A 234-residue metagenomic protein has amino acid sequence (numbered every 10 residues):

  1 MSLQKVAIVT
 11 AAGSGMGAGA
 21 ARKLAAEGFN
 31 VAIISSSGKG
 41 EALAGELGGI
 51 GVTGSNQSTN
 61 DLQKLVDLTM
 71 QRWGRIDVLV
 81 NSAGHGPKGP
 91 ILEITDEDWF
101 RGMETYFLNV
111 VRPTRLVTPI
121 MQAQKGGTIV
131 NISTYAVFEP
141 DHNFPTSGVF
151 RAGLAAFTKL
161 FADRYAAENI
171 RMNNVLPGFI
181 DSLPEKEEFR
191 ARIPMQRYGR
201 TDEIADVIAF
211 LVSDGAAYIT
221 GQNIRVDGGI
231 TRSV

Functional and structural regions predicted by a protein language model:
G13-G15: Conserved glycine-rich cofactor-binding loop
E27-L43: Conserved glycine-rich Rossmann-like NAD(P)H-binding loop of the short-chain dehydrogenase/reductase
V80, A166, R171, I219-G221: Short, small/polar-rich loop/turn modules that mediate ligand/substrate recognition or access, typified
P90-I91, T95-M103, F189: Substrate-binding pocket helix/loop in short-chain dehydrogenase/reductase
T114, F150-G153, T158: Active-site helix of classical SDR
P119, D163-A167, A217: Alpha-helical segment proximal to the catalytic Tyr-Lys
E139, A209, T220-V234: Short C-terminal tail/terminal secondary-structure segment of NAD(P)H-dependent dehydrogenase/reductase domains
